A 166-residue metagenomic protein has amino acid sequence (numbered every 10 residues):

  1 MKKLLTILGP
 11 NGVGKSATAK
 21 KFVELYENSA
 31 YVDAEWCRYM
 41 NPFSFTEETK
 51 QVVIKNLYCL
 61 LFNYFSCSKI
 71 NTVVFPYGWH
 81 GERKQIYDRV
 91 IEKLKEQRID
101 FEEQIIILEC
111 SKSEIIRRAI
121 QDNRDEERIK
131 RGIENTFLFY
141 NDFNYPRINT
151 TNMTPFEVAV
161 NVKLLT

Functional and structural regions predicted by a protein language model:
I7: Hydrophobic anchor at the beta1->P-loop junction of P-loop NTPases
P10: P-loop (Walker A) phosphate-binding loop of NTP-binding proteins
V13: ATP-binding Walker
S16: Walker A/P-loop
A19-C59: Conserved substrate/cofactor phosphate-moiety recognition/catalytic segment in nucleotide-dependent phosphotransferases
V52-I99: Glycine-rich phosphate-binding loop used to anchor ATP phosphates in small-molecule kinases, encompassing both
R98-A119: Conserved phosphate-donor/acceptor-positioning beta-strand/loop module used by diverse small-molecule
Q121-N161: Small-molecule kinase domains that catalyze NTP-dependent phosphoryl transfer to phosphate-bearing small molecules
